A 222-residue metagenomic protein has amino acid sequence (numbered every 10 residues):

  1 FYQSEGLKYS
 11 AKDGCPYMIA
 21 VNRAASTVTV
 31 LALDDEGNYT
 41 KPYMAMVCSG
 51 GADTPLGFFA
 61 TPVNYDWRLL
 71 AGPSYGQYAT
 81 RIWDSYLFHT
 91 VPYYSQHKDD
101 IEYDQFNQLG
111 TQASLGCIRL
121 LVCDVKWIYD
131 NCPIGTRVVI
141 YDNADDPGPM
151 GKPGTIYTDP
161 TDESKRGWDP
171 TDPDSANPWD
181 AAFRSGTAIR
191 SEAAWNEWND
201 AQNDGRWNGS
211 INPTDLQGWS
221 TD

Functional and structural regions predicted by a protein language model:
F1-I101, I211, Q217: Gly/Pro-biased beta-strand-loop elements
R68-D222: Exported/periplasmic cell-wall-interacting domains
